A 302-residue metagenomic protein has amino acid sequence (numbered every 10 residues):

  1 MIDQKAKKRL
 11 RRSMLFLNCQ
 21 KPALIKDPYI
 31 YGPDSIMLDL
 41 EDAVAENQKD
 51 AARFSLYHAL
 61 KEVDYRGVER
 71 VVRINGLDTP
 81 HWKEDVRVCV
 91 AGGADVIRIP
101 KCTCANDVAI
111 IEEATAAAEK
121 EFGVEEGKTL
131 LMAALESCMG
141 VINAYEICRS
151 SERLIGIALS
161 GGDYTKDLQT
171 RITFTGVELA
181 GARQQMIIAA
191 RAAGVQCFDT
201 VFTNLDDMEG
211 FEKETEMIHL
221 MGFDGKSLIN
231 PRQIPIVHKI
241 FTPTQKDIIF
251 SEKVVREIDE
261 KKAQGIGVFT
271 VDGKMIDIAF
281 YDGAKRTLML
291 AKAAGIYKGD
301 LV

Functional and structural regions predicted by a protein language model:
M1-V302: Expand to "…catalyze enediolate/carbanion chemistry for C-C bond making/breaking, isomerization, decarboxylation
